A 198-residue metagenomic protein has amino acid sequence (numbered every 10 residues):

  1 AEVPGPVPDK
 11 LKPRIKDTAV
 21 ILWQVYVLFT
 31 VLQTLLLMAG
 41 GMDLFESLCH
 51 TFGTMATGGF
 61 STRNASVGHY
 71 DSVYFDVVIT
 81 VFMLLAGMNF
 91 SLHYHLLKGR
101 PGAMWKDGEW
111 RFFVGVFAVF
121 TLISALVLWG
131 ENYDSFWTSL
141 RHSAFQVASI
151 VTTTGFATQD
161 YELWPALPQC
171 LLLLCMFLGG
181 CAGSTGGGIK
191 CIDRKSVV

Functional and structural regions predicted by a protein language model:
A1-V198: Membrane-proximal intracellular helices of multi-pass ion channels
